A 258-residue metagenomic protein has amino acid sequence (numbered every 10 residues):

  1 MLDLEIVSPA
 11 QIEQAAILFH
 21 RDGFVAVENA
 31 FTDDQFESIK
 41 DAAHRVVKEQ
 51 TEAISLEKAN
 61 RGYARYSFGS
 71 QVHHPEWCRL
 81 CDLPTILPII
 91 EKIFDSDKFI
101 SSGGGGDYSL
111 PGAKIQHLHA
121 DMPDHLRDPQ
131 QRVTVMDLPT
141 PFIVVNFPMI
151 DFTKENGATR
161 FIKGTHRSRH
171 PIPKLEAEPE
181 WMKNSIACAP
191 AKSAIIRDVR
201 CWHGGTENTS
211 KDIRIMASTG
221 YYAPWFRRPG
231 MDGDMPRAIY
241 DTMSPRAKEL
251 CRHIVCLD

Functional and structural regions predicted by a protein language model:
M1-D22, V27-Q131, M136: Non-heme Fe(II)-dependent double-stranded beta-helix
L2-L4, A53-S55, I89, A194-I196 (+1 more regions): Non-heme Fe(II)/2-oxoglutarate
A26, V145, I195-R197: Short hydrophobic-aromatic micro-motifs
T32-D33, G106-S109, P123, F152-K154 (+3 more regions): Short, solvent-exposed loop/turn segments at secondary-structure junctions
H73-R79, M182-S185, G204-T206: Active-site rim elements
G103-G106, V145-F147, A217-Y221: A structural signal for short, well-ordered beta-strand segments
A113-C188, R227-D232: Catalytic core of non-heme Fe(II) oxygenases with the double-stranded beta-helix
